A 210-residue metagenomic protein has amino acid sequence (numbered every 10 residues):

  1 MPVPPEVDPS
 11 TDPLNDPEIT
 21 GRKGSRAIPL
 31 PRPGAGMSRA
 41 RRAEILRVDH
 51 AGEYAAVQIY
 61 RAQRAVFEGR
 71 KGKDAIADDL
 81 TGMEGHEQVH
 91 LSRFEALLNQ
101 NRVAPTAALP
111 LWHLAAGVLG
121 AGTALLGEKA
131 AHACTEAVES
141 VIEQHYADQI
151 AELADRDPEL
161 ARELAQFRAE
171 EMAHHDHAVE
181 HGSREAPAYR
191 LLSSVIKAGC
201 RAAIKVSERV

Functional and structural regions predicted by a protein language model:
M1-V210: Non-heme di-metal
